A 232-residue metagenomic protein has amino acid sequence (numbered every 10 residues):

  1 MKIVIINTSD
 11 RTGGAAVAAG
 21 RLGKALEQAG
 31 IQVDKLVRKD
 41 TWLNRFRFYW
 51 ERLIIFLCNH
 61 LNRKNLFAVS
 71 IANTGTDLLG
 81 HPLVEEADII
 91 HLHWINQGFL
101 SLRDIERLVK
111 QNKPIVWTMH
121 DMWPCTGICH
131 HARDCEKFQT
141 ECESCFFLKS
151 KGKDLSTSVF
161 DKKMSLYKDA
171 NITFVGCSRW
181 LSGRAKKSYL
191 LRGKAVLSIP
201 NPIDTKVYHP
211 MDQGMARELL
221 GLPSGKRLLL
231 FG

Functional and structural regions predicted by a protein language model:
M1-W42, E85, K110-Q111: N-terminal subdomain of nucleotide-sugar transferases
A15-A18, A29, H93, F174-R179 (+1 more regions): Replace "coordinates the UDP/GDP/TDP-sugar" with "coordinates nucleotide-activated sugar donors
V17-A18, N44-W50, D104, G127-A132 (+3 more regions): Short aromatic-enriched loop/helix-cap "lid" or pocket-rim segments at secondary-structure transitions that line
V37, P124, Q139-L222: Donor nucleotide-sugar binding/catalytic pocket of nucleotide-sugar-dependent glycosyltransferases
D40-D77, W94, F147-K153: A short, charged, and often flexible helix/loop element on the N-terminal side of the glycosyltransferase catalytic
L79-L100, K113-H120: Short N-terminal targeting/anchoring amphipathic segment
V84, R107-K110, H130-D134, M164-A170: A conserved, positively charged/aromatic
P223-G232: Conserved donor-binding/catalytic core segment of Leloir-type glycosyltransferases
